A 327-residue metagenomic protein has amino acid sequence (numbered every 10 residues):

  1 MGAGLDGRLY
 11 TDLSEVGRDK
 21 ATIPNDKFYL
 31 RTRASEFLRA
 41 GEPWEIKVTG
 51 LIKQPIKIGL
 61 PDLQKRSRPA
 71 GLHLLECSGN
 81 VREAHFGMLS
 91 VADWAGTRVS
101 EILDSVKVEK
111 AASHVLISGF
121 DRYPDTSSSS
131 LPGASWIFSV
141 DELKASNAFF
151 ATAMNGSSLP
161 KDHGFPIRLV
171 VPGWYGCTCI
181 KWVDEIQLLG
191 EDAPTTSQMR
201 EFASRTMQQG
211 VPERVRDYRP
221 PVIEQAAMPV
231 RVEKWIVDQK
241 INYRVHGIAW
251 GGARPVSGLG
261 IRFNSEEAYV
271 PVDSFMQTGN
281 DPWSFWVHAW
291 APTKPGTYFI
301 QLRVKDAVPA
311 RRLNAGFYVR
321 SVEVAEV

Functional and structural regions predicted by a protein language model:
M1-V327: Structured, non-membrane catalytic/scaffold regions adjacent to prosthetic-group chemistry
